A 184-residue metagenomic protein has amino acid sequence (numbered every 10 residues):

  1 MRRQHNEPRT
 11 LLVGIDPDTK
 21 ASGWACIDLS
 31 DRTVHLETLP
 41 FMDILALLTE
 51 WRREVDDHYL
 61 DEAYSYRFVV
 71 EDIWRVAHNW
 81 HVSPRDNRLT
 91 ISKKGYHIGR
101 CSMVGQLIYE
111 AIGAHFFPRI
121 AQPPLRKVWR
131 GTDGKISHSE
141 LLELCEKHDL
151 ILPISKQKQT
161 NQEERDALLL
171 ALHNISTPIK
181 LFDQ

Functional and structural regions predicted by a protein language model:
M1-Q184: Phosphate- and other anionic-substrate recognition elements at nucleic-acid/protein interfaces
